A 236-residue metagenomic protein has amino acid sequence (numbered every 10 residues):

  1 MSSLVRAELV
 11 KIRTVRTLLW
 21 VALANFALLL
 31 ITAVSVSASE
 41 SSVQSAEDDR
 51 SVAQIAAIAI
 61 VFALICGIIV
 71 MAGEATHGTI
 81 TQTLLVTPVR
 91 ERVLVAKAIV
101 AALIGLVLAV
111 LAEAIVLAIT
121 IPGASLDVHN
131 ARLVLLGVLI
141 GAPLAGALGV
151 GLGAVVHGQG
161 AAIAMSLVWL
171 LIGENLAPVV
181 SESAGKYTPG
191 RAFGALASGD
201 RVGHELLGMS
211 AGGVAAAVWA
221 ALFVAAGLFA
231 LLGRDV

Functional and structural regions predicted by a protein language model:
M1-A22: Aromatic- and glycine-rich beta-strand/loop motifs that create alpha-glucan
E8, T87-V89, G158, L231: Generic structural signal for small/hydrophobic residues in well-ordered secondary structure, especially within
K11, A72, T83-L85, G149 (+1 more regions): Helix-capping/transition residues at the boundaries of transmembrane alpha-helices and the short helical linkers
R16-I69, L94-H157, L167-V168, I172-N175 (+3 more regions): Secretory targeting signals
S45-D48, G67-V86, E91: Transmembrane helix boundary and interhelical loop/hinge segments in multi-pass membrane proteins
V179-Y187: Extracellular/periplasmic helix-loop-helix junctions in multi-pass membrane proteins
V218-V236: Junction motif at the cytosolic side of a transmembrane helix
